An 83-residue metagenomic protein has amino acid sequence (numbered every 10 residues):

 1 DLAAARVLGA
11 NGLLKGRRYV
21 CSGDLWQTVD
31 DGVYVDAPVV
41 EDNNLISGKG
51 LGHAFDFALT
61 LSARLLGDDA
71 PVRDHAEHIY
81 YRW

Functional and structural regions predicted by a protein language model:
A3-W83: Active-site-adjacent pocket-lining segments in enzyme domains
